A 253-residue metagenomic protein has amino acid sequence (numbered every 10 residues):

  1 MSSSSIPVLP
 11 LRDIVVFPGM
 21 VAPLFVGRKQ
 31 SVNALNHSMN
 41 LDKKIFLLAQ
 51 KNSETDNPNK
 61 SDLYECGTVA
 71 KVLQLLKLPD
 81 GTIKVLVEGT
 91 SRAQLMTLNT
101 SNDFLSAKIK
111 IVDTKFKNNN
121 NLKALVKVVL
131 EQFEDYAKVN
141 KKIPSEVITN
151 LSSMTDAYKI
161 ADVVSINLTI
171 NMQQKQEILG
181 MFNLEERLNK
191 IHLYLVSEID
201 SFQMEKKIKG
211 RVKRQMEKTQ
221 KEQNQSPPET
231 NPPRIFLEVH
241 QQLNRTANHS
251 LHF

Functional and structural regions predicted by a protein language model:
M1-F253: N-terminal low-complexity, acidic/polar interaction/targeting segments
